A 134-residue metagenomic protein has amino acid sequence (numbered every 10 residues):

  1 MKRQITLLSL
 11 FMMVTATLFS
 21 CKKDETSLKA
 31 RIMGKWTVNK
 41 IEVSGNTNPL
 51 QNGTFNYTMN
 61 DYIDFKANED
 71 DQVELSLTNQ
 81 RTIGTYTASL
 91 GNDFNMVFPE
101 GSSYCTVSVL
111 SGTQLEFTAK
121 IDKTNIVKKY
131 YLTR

Functional and structural regions predicted by a protein language model:
M1-Q4: Positively charged n-region of N-terminal signal peptides that target proteins for export
T6-F11: Sec-dependent N-terminal signal peptides
T17-S20: C-terminal motif of bacterial Sec signal peptides marking the signal peptidase cleavage site
K22-T82, L90-R134: Lipid interaction determinants
